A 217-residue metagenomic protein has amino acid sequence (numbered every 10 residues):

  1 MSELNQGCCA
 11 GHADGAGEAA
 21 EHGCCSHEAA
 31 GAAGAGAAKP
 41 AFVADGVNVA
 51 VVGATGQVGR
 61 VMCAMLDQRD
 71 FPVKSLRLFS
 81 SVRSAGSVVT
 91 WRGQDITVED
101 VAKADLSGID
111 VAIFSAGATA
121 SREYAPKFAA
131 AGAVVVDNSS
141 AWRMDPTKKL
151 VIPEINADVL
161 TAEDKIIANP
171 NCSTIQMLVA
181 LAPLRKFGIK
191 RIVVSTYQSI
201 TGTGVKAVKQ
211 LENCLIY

Functional and structural regions predicted by a protein language model:
S2-H12, H22-Y217: N-terminal Rossmann-like NAD(P) cofactor-binding subdomain of oxidoreductases, focused on the glycine-rich
